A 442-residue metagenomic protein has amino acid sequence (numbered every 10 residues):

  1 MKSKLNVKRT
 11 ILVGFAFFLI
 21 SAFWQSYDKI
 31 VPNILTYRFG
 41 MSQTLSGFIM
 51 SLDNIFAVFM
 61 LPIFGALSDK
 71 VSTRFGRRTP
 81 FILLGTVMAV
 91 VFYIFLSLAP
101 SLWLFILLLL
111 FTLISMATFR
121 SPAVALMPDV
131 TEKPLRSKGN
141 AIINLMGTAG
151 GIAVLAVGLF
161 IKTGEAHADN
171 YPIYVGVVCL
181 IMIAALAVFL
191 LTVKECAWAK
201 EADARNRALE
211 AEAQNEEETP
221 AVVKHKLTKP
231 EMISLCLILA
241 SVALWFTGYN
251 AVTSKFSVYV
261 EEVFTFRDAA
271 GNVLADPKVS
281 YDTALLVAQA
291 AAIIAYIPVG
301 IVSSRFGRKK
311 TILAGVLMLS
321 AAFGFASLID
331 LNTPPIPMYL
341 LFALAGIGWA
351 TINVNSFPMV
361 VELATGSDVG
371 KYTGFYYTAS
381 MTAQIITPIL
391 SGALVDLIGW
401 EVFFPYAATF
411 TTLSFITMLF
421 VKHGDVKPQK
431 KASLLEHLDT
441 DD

Functional and structural regions predicted by a protein language model:
M1-N6, A199-A240, F266, G271 (+1 more regions): Juxtamembrane intracellular "pre-TM" segments in multi-pass secondary transporters
K2-N54, L237, S241, F246-D268: Helix-loop boundary and gating motifs at the non-cytosolic
A57, K138-K162, Y377-T387: Glycine-rich segments within core transmembrane alpha-helices of 12-TM secondary carriers
L61-F75, I294-R308, V395: Helix-to-loop junctions at the C-terminal end of transmembrane segments in multipass secondary transporters
L83-P100, L317-N332: C-terminal ends and interior cores of transmembrane alpha-helices in multi-pass membrane transporters/permeases
F92-F95, P100-F119, I336-T351: Hydrophobic core of transmembrane alpha-helices in multi-pass small-molecule transporters, especially MFS/SLC-type
T118-T131, T351-T365: Intracellular juxtamembrane helix-capping segments at the cytosolic ends of symmetry-related transmembrane helices
K309-N353: C-terminal transmembrane helical hairpin of 12-TM major facilitator-type secondary transporters
